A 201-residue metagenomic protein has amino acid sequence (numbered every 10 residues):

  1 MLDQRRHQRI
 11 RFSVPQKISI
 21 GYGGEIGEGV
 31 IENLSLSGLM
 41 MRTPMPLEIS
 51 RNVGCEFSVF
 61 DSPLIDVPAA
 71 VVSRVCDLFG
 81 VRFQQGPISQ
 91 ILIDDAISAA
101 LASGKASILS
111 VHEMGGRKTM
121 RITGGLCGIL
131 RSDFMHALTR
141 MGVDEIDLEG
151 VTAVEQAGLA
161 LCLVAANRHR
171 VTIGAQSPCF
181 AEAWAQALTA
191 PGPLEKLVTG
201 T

Functional and structural regions predicted by a protein language model:
M1-L34, I91-I108, H112-G116, C127: N-terminal helix initiation/capping motif
V14-I49, E56, V75-G80: Short strand-loop-strand
G29, I65-V72: Short beta-strand-centered aromatic/proline hotspots
R51-F57, I91-A102, D133-F134, T139-R140: Extended Gly/Ser/Thr-rich low-complexity repeat segments, especially those forming or decorating extracellular
F57-P63: Short, charged beta-turn/beta-strand-edge "cap" motif at the junction between a beta-strand and an adjacent loop
L78-H112, A185-Q186, L194-T201: C-terminal output/interaction extensions
M120-K196: Amphipathic alpha-helical interaction surfaces in cytosolic regulatory modules
